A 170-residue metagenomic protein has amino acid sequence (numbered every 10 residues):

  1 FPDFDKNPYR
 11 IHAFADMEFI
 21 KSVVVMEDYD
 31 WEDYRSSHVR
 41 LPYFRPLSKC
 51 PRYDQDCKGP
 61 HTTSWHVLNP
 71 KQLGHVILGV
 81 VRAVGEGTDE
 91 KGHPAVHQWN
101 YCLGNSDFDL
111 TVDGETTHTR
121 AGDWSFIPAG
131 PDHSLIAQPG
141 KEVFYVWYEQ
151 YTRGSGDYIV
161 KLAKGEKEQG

Functional and structural regions predicted by a protein language model:
F1, P94-A121, I159: A short beta-strand-loop-beta hairpin characteristic of the jelly-roll/cupin
F1-P8, D107, W124-S125, A129-L135: Histidine-centered metal-chelating micro-motifs
P2-K6, T88-V96, A137: Short, low-complexity cationic-aromatic patches
D3-Y53, Q138-G170: Double-stranded beta-helix
Y53-H97: A short glycine-rich, His/Asp/Glu-containing loop-to-beta-strand
L78-V81, W99, T116, W124-F126 (+1 more regions): Conserved hydrophobic/aromatic beta-strand scaffold that supports enzyme active sites
L103, V112, W124-F126, G130 (+1 more regions): Aromatic/pi-system hotspot detector in well-structured domains
